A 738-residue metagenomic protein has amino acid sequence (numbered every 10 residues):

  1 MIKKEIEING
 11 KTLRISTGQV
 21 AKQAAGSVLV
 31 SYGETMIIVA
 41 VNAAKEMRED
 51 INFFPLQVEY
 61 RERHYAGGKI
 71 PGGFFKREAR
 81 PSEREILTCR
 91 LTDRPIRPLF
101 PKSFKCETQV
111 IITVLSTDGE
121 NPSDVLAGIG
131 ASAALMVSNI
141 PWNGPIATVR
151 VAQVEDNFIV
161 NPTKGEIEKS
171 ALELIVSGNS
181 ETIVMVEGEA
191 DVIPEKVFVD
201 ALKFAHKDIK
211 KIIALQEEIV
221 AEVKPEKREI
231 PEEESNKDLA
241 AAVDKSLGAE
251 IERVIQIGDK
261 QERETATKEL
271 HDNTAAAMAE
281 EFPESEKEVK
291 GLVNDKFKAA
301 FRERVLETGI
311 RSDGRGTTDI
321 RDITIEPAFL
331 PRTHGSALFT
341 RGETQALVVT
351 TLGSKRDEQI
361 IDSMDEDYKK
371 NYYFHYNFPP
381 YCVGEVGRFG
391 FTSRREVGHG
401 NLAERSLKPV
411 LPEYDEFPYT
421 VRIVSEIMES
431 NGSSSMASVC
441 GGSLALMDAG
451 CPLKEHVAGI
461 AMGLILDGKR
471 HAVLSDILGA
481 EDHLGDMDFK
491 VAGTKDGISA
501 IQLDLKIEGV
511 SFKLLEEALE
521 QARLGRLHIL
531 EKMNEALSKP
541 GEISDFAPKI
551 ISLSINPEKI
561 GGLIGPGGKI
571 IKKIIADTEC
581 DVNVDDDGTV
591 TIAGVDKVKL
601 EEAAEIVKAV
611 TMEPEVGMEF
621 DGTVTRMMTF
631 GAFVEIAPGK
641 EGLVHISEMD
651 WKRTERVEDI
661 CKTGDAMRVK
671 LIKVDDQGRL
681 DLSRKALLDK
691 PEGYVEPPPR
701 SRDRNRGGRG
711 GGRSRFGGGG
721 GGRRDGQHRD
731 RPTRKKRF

Functional and structural regions predicted by a protein language model:
M1-A44, N52, E229-E366, P548-G562 (+2 more regions): Extended amphipathic alpha-helical scaffolds
M1-P231: Long, basic N-terminal domains or extensions that often function in RNA/ssDNA interaction or organelle/cellular
K3, K102-T108, N143-P145, I212-I230 (+8 more regions): Flexible, glycine/charged-enriched surface loops at secondary-structure junctions
A24-N121, S180, E187, F329 (+3 more regions): Glycine-rich, flexible beta-strand/loop modules in the N-terminal catalytic cores of phosphate-handling
G26-V28, N121-N139, P327-T350, N431-C451 (+1 more regions): Conserved phosphate/anionic-ligand binding catalytic regions in large, soluble enzymes, centered on
Y32, V41-A43, Y60-E62, I112-S116 (+17 more regions): Flexible glycine-/small-residue-rich
N139-E252, L446-K539: Mobile "lid/hinge" segments at catalytic clefts and subdomain interfaces of large enzymes
F546, I550, P557-F738: Single-stranded RNA-binding regions, centering on S1/OB-family and related RNA-binding modules
